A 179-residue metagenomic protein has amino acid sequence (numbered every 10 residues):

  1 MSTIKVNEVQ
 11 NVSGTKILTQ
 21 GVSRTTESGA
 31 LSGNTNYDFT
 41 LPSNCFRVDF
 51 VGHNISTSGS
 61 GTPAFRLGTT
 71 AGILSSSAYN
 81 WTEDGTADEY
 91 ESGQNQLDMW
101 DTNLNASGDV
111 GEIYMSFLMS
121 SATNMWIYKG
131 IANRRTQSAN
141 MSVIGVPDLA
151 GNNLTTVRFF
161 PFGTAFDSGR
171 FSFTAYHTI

Functional and structural regions predicted by a protein language model:
S2-I179: Surface-exposed molecular-recognition determinants
